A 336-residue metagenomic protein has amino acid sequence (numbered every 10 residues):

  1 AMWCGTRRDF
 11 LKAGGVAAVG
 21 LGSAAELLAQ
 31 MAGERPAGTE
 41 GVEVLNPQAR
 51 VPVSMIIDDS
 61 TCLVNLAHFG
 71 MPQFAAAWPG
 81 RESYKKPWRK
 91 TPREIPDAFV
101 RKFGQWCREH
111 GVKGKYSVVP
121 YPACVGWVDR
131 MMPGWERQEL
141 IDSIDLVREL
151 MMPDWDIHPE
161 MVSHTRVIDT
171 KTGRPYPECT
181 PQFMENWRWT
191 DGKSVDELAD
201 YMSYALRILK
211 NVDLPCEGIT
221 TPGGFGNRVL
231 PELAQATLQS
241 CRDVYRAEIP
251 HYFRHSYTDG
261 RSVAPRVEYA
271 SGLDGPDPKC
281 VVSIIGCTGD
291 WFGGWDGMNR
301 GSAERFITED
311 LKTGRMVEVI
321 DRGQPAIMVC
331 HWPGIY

Functional and structural regions predicted by a protein language model:
W3, D9-Q30: N-terminal export signals
M31-P47, S54, S60, R137 (+5 more regions): Active-site-adjacent pocket scaffolds in enzyme catalytic domains
G33-V112: N-terminal regions that are enriched for targeting/export leaders and immediately downstream pro/stem segments
S54-I56, K113-V119, E149-D169: Glycine-rich, aromatic-flanked loop segments that form ligand/cofactor-binding clefts across common enzyme folds
A75, S163-V195: Short, flexible helix-coil linker/hinge segments at the edges of structured domains or between repeats
R81-I95, W127-Q138, E185-L198, F225 (+1 more regions): The substrate-binding groove and active-site-proximal loops of carbohydrate-active enzymes, especially glycoside
R93-M132, S194-M202: Long, well-ordered early-domain segments
P96-F103, S143-L146, E197-L209, L311-R315: Alpha-helical packing segments of well-folded alpha/beta enzyme cores
